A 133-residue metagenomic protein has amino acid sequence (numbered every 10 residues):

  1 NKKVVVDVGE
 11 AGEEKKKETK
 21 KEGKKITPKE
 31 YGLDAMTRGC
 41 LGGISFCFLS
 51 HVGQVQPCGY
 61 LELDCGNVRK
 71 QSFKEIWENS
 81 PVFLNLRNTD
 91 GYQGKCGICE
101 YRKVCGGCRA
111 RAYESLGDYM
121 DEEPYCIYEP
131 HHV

Functional and structural regions predicted by a protein language model:
N1-Y31, Q54-G106: C-terminal accessory region of radical SAM enzymes
C40-I44: Short, small/polar residue-rich loop motifs at catalytic or cofactor-binding pockets
L49-S50: Short, acidic, Ser/Thr-enriched surface-loop or helix-capping motifs
Y92-V133: Cysteine-cluster motifs in flexible loop/terminal segments that predominantly coordinate metals
